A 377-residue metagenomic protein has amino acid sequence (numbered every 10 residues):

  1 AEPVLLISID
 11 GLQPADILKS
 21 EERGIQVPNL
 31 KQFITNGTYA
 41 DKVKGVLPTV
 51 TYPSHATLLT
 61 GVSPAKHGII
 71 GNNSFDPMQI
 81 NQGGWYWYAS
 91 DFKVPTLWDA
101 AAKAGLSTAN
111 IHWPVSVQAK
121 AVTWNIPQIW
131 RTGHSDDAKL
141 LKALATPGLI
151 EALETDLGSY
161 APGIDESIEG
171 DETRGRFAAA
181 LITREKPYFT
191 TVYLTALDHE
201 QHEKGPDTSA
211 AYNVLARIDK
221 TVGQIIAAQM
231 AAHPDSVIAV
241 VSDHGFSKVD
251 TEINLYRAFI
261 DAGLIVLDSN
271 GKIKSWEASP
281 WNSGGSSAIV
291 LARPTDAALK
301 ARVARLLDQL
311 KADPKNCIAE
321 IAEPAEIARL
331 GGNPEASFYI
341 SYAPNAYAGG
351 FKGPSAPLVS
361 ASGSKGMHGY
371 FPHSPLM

Functional and structural regions predicted by a protein language model:
A1-L5, N36-A40, K66, A104-A109 (+5 more regions): Loop/turn elements at helix/coil->beta-strand transitions in domains of secreted/extracellular proteins
A1-T38: Active-site-proximal N-terminal segment of extracellular/periplasmic enzymes that hydrolyze or transfer
V4-S8, A40-K42, T57-L59, D99 (+6 more regions): Structural recognition of the beta-strand scaffold that forms the well-ordered cores of secreted hydrolase catalytic
Q13-S20, V43-G45, H55, G83-Y88 (+3 more regions): Second-shell loop/turn segments in exported
N29, A216-F259, L264-I265: Metal-dependent active-site segment of extracytoplasmic phospho-/sulfohydrolases and closely related
A40-L47, N110-W113, I318-A319, K352-G353: Surface-exposed patches in mature extracellular/periplasmic domains of secreted proteins
S63-G205, R302-A312, G349-G350: His/Asp/Glu-rich, glycine-adjacent segments that coordinate divalent cations and/or stabilize oxyanion chemistry on
P77, K93-V94, K274-M377: Active-site neighborhoods of enzymes that stabilize oxyanions during catalysis
